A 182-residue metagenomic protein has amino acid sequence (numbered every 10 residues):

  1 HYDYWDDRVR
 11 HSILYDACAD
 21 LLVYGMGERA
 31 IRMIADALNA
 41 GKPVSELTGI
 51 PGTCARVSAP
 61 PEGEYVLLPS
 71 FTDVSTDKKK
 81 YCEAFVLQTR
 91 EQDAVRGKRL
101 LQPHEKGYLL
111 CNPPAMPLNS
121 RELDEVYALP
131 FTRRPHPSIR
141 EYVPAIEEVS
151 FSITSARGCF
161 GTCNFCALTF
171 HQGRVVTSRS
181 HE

Functional and structural regions predicted by a protein language model:
H1-H104, C111-N112, M116: Glycine-rich beta-alpha loop elements in corrinoid/cobalamin-binding modules across cobalamin-dependent enzymes
T89-E182: Radical SAM [4Fe-4S] cluster-binding motif and immediate context
